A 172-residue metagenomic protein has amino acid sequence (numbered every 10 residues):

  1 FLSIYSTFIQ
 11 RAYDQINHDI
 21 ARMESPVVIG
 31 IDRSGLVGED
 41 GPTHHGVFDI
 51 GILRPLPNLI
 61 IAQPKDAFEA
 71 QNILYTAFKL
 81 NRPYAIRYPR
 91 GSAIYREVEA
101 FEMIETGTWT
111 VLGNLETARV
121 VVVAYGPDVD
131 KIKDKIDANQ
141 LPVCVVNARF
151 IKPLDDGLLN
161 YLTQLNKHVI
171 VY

Functional and structural regions predicted by a protein language model:
F1-A118, D130: Conserved thiamine diphosphate
S3, G30, V123-Y125, Y172: Short hydrophobic segments within beta-strands
R87, V171-Y172: Conserved active-site loop/cleft motifs that coordinate metal ions or position small ligands
P89-G91, Y125-P127, A148-R149: Histidine- and/or cysteine-centered catalytic micro-motif in compact active-site loops
N114, V129-H168: Generic long, charged, amphipathic alpha-helical segments
R119-K133: Extended amphipathic alpha-helical segments enriched in small hydrophobics
V120-V121, H168-I170: Structural motif
